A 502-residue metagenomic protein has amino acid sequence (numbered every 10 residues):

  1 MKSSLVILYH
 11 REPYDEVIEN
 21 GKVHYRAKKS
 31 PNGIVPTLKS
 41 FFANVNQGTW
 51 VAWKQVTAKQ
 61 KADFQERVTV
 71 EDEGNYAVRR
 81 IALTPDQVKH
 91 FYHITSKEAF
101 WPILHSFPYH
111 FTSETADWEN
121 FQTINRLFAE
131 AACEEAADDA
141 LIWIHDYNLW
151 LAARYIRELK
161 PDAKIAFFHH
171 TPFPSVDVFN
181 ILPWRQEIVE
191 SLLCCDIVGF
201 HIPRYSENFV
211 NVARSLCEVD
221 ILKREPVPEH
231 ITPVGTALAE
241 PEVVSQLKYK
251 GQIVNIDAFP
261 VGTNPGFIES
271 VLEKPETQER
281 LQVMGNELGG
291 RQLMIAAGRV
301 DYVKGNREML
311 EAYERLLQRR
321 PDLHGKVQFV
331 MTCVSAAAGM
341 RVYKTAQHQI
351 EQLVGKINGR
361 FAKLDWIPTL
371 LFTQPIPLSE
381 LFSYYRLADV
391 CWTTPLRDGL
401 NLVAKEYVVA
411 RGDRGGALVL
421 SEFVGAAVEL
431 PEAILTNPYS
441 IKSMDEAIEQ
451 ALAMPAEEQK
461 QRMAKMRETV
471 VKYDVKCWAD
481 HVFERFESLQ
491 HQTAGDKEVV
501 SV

Functional and structural regions predicted by a protein language model:
M1-V502: Catalytic cores of carbohydrate-active enzymes across secretory and cytosolic contexts
